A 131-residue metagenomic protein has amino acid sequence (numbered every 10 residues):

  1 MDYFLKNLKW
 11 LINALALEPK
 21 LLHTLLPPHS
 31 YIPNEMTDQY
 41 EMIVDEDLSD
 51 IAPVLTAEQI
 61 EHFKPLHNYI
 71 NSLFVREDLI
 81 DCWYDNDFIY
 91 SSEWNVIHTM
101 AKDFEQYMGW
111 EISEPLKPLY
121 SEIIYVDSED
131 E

Functional and structural regions predicted by a protein language model:
M1-D47: Short terminal alpha-helical segments
W10-I12, I97, I124: Generic signature of intrinsically disordered, low-complexity, basic-rich segments and short cationic peptides
P19, P27-P28, P33, P53 (+2 more regions): Proline-rich intrinsically disordered, low-complexity coils
T37, I124-E131: Eukaryote-specific, cytoplasm-facing alpha-helical/coiled-coil scaffolding segments in long proteins
S49-G109, S113: Amphipathic protein-protein interaction modules
E105, L116-V126: Eukaryotic acidic, Ser/Thr-rich intrinsically disordered low-complexity regions
